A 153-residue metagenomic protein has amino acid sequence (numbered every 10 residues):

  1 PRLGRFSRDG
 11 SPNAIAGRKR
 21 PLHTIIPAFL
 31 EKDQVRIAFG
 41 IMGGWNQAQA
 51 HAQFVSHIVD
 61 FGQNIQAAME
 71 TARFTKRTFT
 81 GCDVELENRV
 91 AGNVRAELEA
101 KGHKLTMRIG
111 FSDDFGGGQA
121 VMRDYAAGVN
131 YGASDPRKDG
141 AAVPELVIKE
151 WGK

Functional and structural regions predicted by a protein language model:
P1-S112: Proteins synthesized as precursors that undergo proteolytic processing into mature forms
Q63, D83, N88, G92-K153: Terminal-appendage/accessory-domain detector
